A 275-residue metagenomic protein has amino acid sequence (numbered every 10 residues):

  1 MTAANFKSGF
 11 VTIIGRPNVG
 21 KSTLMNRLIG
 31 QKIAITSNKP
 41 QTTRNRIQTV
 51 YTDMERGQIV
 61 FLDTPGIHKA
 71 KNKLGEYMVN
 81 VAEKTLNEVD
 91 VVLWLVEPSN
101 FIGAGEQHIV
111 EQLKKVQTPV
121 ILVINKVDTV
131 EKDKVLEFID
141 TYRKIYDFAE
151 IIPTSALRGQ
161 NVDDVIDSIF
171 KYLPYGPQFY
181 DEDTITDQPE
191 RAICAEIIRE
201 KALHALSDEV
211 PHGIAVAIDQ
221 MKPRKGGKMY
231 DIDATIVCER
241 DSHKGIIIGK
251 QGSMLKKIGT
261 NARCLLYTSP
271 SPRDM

Functional and structural regions predicted by a protein language model:
T2-K69: Conserved G1/Walker A P-loop phosphate-binding module
I14, L24, I47, D63 (+7 more regions): Residue-level signature of catalytic and energy-coupling elements of molecular machines, predominantly ATP/GTP-dependent
Q31, V50, M54, A70 (+8 more regions): Conserved, well-folded catalytic cores of nucleic-acid-processing and energy-transducing macromolecular machines
P40-T42, G66-H68, P98-F101, V127-V130 (+4 more regions): Conserved nucleotide-binding/hydrolysis micro-motifs of P-loop NTPases
E83-F148: Conserved C-terminal guanine-recognition region of P-loop GTPase G domains, centered on the G4
V130-T184: Canonical P-loop GTPase G-domain recognition
T184-I248, L255-K257: Long, well-ordered amphipathic alpha-helical subdomains in the mid-to-C-terminal portions of large enzyme subunits
Y267-M275: Single conserved hydrophobic/aromatic residue that forms the stacking wall/gate of nucleotide- or nucleobase-binding
